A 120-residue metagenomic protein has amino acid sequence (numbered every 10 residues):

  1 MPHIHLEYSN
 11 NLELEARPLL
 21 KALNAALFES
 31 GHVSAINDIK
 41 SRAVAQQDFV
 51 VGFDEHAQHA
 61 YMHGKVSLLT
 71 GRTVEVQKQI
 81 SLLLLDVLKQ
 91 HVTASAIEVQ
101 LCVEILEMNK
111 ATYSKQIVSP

Functional and structural regions predicted by a protein language model:
H3-Y8: N-terminal edge beta-strand
S9, R42-Q46, L69, E104-M108: Short loop/turn motifs enriched for small/polar and acidic residues
K21-G31: Short amphipathic alpha-helical segments
S34-A43, I97-C102: Short beta-strand elements
I39-Y61: Short, solvent-exposed beta-alpha or beta-beta edge segments that form flexible loop/patches at the rim of ligand
F53-V92: Mid-chain, well-packed structural core segment of small domains
D86-E107: C-terminal structural segments of small proteins and small subunits
T112-P120: Short, low-complexity, polybasic intrinsically disordered segments
